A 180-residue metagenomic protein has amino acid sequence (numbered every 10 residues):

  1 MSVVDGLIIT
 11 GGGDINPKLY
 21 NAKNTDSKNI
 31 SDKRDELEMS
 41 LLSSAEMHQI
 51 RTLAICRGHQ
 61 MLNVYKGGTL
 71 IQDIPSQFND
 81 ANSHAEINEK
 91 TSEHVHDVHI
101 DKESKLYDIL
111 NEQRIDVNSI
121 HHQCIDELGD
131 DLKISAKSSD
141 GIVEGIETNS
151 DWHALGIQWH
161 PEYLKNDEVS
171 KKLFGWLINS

Functional and structural regions predicted by a protein language model:
M1-T10, S31-I50, P75, N79-A81 (+1 more regions): Amide-donor transfer/coupling interface in amidating biosynthetic enzymes
G12-I15: Short glycine-rich anion-binding loops that position phosphate/pyrophosphate groups of nucleotides and phosphorylated
P17-S31: Glycine/threonine-rich flexible loop motifs
P17-Y20, L62-Y65, I146: Short glycine-/acidic-enriched loop or helix-start segments at secondary-structure transitions that form or flank
A54, G58, N63, G67: Gly/Ala-rich beta-loop-alpha elbow adjacent to hydrolase catalytic centers
G68-I71, P75: Conserved active-site segments centered on acidic
